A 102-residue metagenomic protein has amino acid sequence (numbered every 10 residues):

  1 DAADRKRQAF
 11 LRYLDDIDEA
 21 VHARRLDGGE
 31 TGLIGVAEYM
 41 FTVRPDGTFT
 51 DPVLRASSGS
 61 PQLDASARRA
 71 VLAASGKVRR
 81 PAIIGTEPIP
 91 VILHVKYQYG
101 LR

Functional and structural regions predicted by a protein language model:
D1-Q8, V53-S57: Second-shell loop/turn segments in exported
D4-Q8, A23, D27-T31, R68-R102: Short, positively biased Gly/Pro-containing turn/loop motifs at secondary-structure boundaries
R7, L11-D18, H22, D51 (+2 more regions): Extracytoplasmic/secreted envelope proteins and their assembly/folding machinery, especially bacterial periplasmic
R7-F10, V36-E38, D46, H94-K96: Generic intrinsically disordered, low-complexity segments enriched for polar/acidic and small residues
Y13, F41, Y97-Y99: Aromatic side chains
D16, I34-V36, I92: Short connector loops at helix/strand junctions that flank enzyme active sites, especially segments positioning acidic
T31-P61, R68-V71: Short tight loops/turns at secondary-structure junctions
